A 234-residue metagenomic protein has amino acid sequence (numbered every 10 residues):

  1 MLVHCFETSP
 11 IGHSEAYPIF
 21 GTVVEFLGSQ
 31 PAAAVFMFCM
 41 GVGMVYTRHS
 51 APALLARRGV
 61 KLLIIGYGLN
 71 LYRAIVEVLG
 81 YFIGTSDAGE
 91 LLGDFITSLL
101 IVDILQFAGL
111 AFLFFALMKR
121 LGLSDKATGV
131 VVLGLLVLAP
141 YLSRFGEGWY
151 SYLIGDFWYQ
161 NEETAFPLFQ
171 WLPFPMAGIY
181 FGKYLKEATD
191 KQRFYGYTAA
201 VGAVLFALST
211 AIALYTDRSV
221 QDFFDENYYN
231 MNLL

Functional and structural regions predicted by a protein language model:
M1-L234: Alpha-helical transmembrane segments and their immediate juxtamembrane cytosolic regions
